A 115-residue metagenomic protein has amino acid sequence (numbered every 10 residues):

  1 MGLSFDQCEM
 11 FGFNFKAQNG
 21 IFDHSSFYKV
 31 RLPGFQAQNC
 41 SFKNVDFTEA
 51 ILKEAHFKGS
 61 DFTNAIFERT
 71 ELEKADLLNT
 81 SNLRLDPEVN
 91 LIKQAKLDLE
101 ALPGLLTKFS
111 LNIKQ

Functional and structural regions predicted by a protein language model:
M1-Q115: Tandem repeat scaffolds
